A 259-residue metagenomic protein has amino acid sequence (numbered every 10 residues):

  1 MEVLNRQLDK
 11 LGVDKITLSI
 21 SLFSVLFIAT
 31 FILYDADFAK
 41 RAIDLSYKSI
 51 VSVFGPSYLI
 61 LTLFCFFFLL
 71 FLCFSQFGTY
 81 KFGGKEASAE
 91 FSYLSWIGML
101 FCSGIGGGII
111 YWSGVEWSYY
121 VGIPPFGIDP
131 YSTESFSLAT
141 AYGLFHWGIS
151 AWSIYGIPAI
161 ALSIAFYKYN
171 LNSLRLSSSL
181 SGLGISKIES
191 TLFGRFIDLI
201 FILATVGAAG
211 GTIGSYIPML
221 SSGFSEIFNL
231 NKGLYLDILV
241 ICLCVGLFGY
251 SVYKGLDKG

Functional and structural regions predicted by a protein language model:
M1-N5, S46, E134-A139, W152 (+2 more regions): Short, mixed-charge, low-aromatic patches
M1-Y131: N-terminal alpha-helical transmembrane segments of multi-pass membrane transport and channel/translocase proteins
D9-S19, F23-L33, F66-L69, I105-I109 (+3 more regions): Helix-loop-helix module between adjacent transmembrane segments
F31-D44, F74-Y80, G114-V115, A209-I227 (+1 more regions): Transmembrane helix-loop junctions in multi-pass membrane proteins
K40-Y58, E86-E90, P218-D237, G255-G259: Transmembrane helix-loop boundary segments of multi-pass membrane transporters
Q76-S88, V115-I128, S153-N172, T212-Y216 (+1 more regions): Alpha-helical membrane-embedding segments and immediately adjacent membrane-interface amphipathic helices
G78-Y80, Y142-G143, W147, S178 (+1 more regions): Flexible, active-site-adjacent loop/turn segments at secondary-structure boundaries
F126-W147: A gly/proline- and charged-residue-enriched helix-loop-helix capping module
